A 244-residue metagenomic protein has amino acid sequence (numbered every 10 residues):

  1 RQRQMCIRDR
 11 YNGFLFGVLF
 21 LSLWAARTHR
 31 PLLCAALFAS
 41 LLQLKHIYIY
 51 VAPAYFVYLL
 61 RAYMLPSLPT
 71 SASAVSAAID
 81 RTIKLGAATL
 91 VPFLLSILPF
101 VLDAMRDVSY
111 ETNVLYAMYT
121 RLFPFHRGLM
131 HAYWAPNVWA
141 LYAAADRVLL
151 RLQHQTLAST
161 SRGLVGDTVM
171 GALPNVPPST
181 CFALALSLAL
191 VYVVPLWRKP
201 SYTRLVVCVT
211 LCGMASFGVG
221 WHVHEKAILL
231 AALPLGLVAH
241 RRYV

Functional and structural regions predicted by a protein language model:
Q2-I7: Short, small-residue-biased leader/transition segments that mark boundaries at the very start of proteins
R8-N12, H224-I228: Short acidic/glycine- and proline-prone juxtamembrane loop motifs at membrane-interface regions of multi-pass membrane
F20-L33, L59-P66, V238, R242-Y243: Membrane-interface transmembrane helices that cradle and orient dolichyl/undecaprenyl
L21-S22, L32-A52, C212-G220: Membrane-interface alpha helices of multi-pass inner-membrane proteins
A39-Q43, A52-R61, A232-V238: Hydrophobic transmembrane alpha-helices of multi-pass, membrane-embedded glycosylation machinery
P69-V101, L122-L129: Hydrophobic alpha-helical membrane-interfacial segments at the cytosolic entry of transmembrane helices
Y133-G218: Aromatic/glycine/proline-enriched transmembrane-helix motif characteristic of membrane-embedded glycan-assembly enzymes
E225-V244: Hydrophobic/aromatic-rich transmembrane helices and adjacent perimembrane loops
